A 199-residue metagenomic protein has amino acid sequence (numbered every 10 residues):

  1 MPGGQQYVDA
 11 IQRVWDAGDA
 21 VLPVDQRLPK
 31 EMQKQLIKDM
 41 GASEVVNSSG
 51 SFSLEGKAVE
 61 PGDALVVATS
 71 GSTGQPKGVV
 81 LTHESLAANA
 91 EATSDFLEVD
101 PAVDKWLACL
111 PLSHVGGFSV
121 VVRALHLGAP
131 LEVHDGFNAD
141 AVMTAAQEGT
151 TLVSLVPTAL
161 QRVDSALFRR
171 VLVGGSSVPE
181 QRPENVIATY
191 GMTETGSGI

Functional and structural regions predicted by a protein language model:
M1-L28, D104, A108-P111: Conserved AMP-binding/adenylate-forming
Q6-D9, M32, A141, R162 (+2 more regions): Phosphate- and divalent-cation-binding pockets in alpha/beta enzyme and binding domains that engage nucleotide-derived
V14, T69-S72, W106, A124 (+3 more regions): Conserved S/T- and glycine-rich ATP-binding loop of Class I adenylate-forming
G18, S72, G128: Conserved G/P- and acidic residue-centered "switch" motifs that form tight phosphate/ATP-binding loops in soluble
L22, L28-G62, Q75, A87 (+1 more regions): ANL superfamily adenylate-forming
K38-V46, V80-F96, D100-V163, I187: AMP-binding/adenylate-forming
D63-E91: Conserved AMP-binding A3 loop
L155, L160-I199: Gly/Ser/Thr-rich phosphate-binding loop
